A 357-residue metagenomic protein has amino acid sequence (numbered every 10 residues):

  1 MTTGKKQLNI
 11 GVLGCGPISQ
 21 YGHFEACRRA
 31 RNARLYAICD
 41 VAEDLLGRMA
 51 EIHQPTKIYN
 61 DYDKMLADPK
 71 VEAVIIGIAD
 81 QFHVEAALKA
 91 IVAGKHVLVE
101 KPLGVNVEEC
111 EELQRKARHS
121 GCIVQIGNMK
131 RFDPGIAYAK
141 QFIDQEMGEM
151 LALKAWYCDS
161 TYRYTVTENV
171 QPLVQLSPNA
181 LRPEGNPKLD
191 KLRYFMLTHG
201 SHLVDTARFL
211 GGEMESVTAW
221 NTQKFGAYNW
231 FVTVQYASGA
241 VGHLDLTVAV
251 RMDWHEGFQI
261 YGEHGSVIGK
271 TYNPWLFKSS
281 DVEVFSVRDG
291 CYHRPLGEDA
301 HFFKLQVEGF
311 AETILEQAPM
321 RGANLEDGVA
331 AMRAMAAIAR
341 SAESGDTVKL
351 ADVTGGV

Functional and structural regions predicted by a protein language model:
M1-H53: N-terminal Rossmann-like dinucleotide-binding module
M1-Q7, A73-I75, E312-V357: C-terminal helix-rich "cap/oligomerization" subdomain common to oxidoreductases
G4, A152, L192, T198-W275 (+3 more regions): Contiguous beta-strand/loop segments that form the cofactor/metal-binding neighborhood of enzyme cores
D44, T56-K116: Beta-loop-alpha module in the N-terminal Rossmann-like domain of NAD(P)-dependent dehydrogenases, especially those
E112-K130, G148-L153: Rossmann-fold dehydrogenase core element
M129, V170-E184, F258-E326, V357: C-terminal glycine/acidic-rich active-site capping loop/insertion
K130-T218, G345: Predominantly a Rossmann-like dinucleotide-binding segment in NAD(P)-dependent oxidoreductases
